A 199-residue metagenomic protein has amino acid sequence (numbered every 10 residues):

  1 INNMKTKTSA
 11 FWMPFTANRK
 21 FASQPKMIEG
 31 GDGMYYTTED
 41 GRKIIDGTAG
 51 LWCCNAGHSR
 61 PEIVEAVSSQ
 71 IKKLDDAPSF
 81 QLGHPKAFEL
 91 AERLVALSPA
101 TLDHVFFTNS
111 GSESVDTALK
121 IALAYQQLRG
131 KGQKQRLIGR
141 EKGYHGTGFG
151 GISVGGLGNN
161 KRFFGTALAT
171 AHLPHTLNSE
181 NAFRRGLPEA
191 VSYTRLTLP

Functional and structural regions predicted by a protein language model:
N3-Y35, L82: Active-site-adjacent loop/helix segments that line or gate small-molecule/cofactor pockets in enzymes
P14-F15, K43-K131, I138: Glycine-rich loop-to-alpha-helix module at the N-terminal edge of alpha/beta enzyme cores
T38-E39: Short, acidic, Ser/Thr-enriched surface-loop or helix-capping motifs
S114-D116, Y144-F149, N181: Short, well-ordered, mixed-charge alpha-helical segments that flank or form enzyme active sites
L123-T166: Glycine/threonine-rich beta-strand-loop-alpha-helix active-site module that forms ligand/phosphate-binding
A167-E180: Conserved thiamine diphosphate
G186, A190: Glycine-rich phosphate/pyrophosphate-binding loop and adjacent beta-alpha nucleotide/cofactor-binding cores
Y193-P199: Conserved small/polar residues in nucleotide/adenosyl-binding loops
